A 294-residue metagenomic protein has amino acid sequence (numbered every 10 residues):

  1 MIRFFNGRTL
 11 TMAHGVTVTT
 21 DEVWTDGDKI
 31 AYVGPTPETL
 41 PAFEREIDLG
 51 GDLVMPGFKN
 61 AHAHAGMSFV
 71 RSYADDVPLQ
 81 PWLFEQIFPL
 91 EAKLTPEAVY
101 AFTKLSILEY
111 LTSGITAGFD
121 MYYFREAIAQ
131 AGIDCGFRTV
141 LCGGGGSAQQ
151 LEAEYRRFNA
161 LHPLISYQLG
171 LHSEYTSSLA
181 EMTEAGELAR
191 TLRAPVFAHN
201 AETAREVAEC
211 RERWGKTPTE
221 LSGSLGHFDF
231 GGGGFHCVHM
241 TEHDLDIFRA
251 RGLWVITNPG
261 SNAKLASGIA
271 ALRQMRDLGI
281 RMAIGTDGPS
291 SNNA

Functional and structural regions predicted by a protein language model:
M1-P41: N-terminal metal-binding scaffold of metallo-dependent hydrolase/deaminase domains
I2-N6, L40-W82, K104, L111-T112: Replace "His-x-His-based motif
G7, V23, D28, G51 (+8 more regions): Divalent metal-coordination and catalytic microenvironments
G50, V77-F124, E174-E181: Divalent metal-binding segments
F69-A101, L108, C135-G136, V140 (+3 more regions): Active-site gating loops and adjacent loop-to-helix segments of metal-dependent hydrolytic enzymes
G118-F119, V196, A283: Hydrophobic residues within beta-strands of alpha/beta enzymes
A127-V238: Metal-coordinating catalytic core of metallo-dependent amide/deamination hydrolases
S177, H227-A294: Active-site-adjacent C-terminal substructures of enzyme catalytic domains
